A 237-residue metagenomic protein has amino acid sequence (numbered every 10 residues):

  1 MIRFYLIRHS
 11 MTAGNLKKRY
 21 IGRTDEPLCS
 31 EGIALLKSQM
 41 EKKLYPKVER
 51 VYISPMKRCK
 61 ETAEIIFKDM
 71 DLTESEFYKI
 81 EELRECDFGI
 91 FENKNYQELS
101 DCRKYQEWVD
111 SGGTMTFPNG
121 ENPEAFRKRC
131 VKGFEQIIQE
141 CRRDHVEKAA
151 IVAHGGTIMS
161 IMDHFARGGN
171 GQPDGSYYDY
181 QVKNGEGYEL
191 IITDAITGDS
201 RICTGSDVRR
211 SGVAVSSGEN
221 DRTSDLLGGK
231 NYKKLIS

Functional and structural regions predicted by a protein language model:
I2, C86-Q97, R143-H145, D163-S237: Acidic, low-complexity terminal tails and accessory targeting/binding regions of phosphate-metabolizing enzymes
I2, I7-L72: Active-site-proximal alpha-helix that buttresses catalytic centers in soluble enzyme cores
F4, H145-G155: Generic beta-sheet signal
K42, I65-D69, Q136, E140 (+1 more regions): Active-site catalytic microenvironments for nucleophilic, acid-base chemistry
L44-K47, I137-E147: Glycine-rich phosphate-binding loop signature in dinucleotide/nucleotide-binding domains
I53-S54, K128, V152-A153: Short beta-strand scaffold positions
M70-V131: Phosphate-handling substructures
G155-M159, E186: GST superfamily/GST-like fold recognition
